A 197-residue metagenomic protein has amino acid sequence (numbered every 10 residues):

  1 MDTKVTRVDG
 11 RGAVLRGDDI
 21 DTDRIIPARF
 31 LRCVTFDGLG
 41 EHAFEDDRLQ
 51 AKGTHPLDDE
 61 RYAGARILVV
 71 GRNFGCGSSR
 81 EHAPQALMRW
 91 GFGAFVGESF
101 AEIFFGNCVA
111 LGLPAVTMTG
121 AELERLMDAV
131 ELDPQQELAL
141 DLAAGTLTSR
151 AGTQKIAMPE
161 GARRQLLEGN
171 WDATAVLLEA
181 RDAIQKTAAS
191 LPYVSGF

Functional and structural regions predicted by a protein language model:
M1-F197: Cytosolic catalytic domains that perform sulfur/thiol-centered chemistry
